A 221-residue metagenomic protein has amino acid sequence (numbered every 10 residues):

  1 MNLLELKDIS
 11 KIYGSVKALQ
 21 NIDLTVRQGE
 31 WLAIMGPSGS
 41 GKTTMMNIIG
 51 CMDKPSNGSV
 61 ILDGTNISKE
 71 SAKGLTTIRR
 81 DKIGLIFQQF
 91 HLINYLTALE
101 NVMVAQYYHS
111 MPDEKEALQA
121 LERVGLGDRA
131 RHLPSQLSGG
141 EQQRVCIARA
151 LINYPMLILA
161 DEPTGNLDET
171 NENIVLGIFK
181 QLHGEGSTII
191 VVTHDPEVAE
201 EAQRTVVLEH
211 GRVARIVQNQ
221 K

Functional and structural regions predicted by a protein language model:
N2-V207: ABC family nucleotide-binding domain
T205-Q218: H-loop (His-switch) and adjacent beta-strand-loop-beta switch element of ABC-type ATPase nucleotide-binding domains
